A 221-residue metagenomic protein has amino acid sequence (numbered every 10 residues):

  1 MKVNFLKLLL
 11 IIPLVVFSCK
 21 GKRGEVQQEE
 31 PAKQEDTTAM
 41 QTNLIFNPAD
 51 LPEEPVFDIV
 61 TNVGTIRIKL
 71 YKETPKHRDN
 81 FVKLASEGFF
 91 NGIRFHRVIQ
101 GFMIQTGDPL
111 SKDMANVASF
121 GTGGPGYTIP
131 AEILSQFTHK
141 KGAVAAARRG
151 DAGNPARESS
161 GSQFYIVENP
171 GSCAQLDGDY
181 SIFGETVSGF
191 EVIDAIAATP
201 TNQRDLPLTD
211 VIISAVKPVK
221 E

Functional and structural regions predicted by a protein language model:
M1-E29: Bacterial Sec-dependent N-terminal signal peptides
C19-E221: Cyclophilin-like peptidyl-prolyl cis-trans isomerases
